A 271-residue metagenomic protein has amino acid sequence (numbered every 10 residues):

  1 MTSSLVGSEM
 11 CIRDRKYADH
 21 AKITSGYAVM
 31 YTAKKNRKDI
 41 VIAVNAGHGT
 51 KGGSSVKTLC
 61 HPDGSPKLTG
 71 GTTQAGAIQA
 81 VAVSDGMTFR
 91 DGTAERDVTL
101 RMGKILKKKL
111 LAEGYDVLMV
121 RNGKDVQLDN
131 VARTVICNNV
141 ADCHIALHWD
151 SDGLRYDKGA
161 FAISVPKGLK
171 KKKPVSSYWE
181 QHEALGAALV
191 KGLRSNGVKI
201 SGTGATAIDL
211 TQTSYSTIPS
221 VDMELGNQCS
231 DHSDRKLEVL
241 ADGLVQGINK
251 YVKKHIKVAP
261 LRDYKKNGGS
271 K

Functional and structural regions predicted by a protein language model:
M1-G7, I12: Single conserved hydrophobic/aromatic residue that forms the stacking wall/gate of nucleotide- or nucleobase-binding
S25-R133: Active-site histidine-acidic residue metal-binding/catalytic motifs, centered on HxH/HExxH-like signatures
A80-F89, D152-G186: A short, glycine/acidic-enriched catalytic loop
T93-R101, Q127-V131, S176-A184, D231-D242: Soluble non-cytosolic domains of exported or imported proteins
R96-K104, K108-A112, V135, N139 (+6 more regions): Solvent-exposed, polar/charged alpha-helical surfaces in well-ordered, non-transmembrane soluble domains, broadly
N130-D142, G159-I163, L210-T217: Mature extracellular/periplasmic domains of secretome proteins
A146-L154, S164, I200-K271: Active-site-adjacent mobile loop/cap segments within catalytic or ligand-binding domains
Y178-A205: Active-site-adjacent substrate-binding region of metalloamidase/peptidase-like peptide-processing proteins
